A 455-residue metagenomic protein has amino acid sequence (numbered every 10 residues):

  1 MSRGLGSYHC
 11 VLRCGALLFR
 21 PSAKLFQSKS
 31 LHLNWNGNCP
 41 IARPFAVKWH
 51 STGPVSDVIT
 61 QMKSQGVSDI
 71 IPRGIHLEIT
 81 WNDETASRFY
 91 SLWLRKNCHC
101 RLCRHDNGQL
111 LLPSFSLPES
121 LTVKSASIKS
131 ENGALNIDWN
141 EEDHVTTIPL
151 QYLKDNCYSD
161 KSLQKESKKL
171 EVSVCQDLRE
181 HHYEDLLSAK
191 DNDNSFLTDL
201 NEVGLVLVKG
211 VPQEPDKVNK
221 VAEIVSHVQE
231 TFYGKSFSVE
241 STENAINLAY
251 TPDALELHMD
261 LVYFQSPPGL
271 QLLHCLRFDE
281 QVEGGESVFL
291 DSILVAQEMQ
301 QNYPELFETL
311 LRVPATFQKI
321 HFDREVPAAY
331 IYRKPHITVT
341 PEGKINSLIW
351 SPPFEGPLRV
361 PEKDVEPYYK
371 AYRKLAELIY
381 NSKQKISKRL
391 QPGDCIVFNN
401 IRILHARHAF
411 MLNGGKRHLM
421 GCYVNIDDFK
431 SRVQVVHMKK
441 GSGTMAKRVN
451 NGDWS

Functional and structural regions predicted by a protein language model:
S2-A189: Motif-centric detector for short Cys/His coordination patterns
E166-L205, G210-S455: Active-site environment of non-heme Fe oxygenases that use a 2-His-1-carboxylate facial triad
